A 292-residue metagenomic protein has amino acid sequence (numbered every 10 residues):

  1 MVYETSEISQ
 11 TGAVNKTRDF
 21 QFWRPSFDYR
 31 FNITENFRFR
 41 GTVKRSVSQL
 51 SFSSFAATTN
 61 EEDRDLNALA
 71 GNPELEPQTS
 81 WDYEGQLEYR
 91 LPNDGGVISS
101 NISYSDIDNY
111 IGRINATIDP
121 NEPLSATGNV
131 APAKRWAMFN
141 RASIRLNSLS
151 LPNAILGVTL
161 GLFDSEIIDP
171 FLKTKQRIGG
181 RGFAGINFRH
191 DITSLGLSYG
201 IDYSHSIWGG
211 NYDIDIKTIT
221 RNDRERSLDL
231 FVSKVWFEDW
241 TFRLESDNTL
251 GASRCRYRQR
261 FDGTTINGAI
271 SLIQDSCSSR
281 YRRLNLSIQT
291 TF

Functional and structural regions predicted by a protein language model:
M1-F39, L50: Signature of Gram-negative outer-membrane beta-barrel scaffolds
Y3, R38-R40, K44, S48 (+3 more regions): Membrane-embedded beta-barrel scaffold of Gram-negative outer-membrane proteins
E4, N101-I111, L124-Y212: Gram-negative outer-membrane beta-barrel transporters
T5-A13, F52-T58, D65-A68, Y110-I118 (+3 more regions): Outer-membrane beta-barrel translocator domains and adjoining extracellular loop/strand segments of Gram-negative
V14-Q21, N60-D63, P73-T79, T127-R135 (+3 more regions): Replace "Gram-negative outer membrane beta-barrel proteins" with "bacterial and organellar outer membrane beta-barrel
F27-F31, G85-Y89, M138-L146, A184-H190 (+4 more regions): Residues on the lipid-exposed face of transmembrane beta-strands in outer-membrane beta-barrel proteins
N36-F39, N93-I98, S148-A154, S194-Y199 (+1 more regions): Repeated loop/turn-to-beta-strand initiation elements of outer-membrane beta-barrel proteins
I207-G210, V232-F292: C-terminal beta-signal and adjacent terminal beta-strands/loops of Gram-negative outer-membrane beta-barrel proteins
